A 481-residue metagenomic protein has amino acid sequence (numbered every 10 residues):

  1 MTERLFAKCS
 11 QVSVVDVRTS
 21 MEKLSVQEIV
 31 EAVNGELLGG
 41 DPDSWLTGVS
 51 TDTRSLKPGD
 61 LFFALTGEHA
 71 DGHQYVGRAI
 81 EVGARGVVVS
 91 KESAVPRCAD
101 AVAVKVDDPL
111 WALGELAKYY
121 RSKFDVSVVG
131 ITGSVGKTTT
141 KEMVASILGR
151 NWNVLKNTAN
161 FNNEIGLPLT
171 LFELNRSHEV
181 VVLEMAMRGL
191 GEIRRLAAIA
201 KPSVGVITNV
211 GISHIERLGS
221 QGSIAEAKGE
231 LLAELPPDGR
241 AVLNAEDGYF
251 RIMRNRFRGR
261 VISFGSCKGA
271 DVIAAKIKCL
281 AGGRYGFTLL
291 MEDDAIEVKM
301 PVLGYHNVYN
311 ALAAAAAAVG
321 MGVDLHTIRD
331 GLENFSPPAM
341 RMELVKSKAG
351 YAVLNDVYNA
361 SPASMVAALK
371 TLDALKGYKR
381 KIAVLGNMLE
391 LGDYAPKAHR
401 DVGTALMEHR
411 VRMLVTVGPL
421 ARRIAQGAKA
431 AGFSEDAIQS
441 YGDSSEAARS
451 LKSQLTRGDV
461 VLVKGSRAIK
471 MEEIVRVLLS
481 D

Functional and structural regions predicted by a protein language model:
T2, D16-G130, T139-R150, F172 (+6 more regions): Short, basic phosphate-binding NTP loop
E28-E31, P96, W111-A245, Y249-F257 (+3 more regions): Phosphate-binding loop of NTP-binding sites
V30-A32, S90-A99, V206-A352, K379 (+2 more regions): Acidic, Mg2+-coordinating active-site environments of NTP-dependent enzymes
T53-A64, F172-V181, L369-G392: Mobile, glycine- and charge-enriched loop segments and immediately flanking short secondary-structure elements within
H69, P338, V357-D436: Active-site beta-alpha connecting loops in nucleotide-dependent enzymes
I131, A339-E343, V460, A468-R476: ATP-dependent carboxylate/acyl-activation modules
I212-L218, L354, M388-G392, V463: A short acidic, helix-capping loop that chelates divalent metal ions and anchors anionic groups
